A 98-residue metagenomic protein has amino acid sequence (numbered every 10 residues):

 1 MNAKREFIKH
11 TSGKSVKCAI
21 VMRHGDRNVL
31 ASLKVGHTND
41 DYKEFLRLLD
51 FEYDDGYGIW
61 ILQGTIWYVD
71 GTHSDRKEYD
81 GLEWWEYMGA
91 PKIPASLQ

Functional and structural regions predicted by a protein language model:
M1-Q98: Acidic interaction surfaces
